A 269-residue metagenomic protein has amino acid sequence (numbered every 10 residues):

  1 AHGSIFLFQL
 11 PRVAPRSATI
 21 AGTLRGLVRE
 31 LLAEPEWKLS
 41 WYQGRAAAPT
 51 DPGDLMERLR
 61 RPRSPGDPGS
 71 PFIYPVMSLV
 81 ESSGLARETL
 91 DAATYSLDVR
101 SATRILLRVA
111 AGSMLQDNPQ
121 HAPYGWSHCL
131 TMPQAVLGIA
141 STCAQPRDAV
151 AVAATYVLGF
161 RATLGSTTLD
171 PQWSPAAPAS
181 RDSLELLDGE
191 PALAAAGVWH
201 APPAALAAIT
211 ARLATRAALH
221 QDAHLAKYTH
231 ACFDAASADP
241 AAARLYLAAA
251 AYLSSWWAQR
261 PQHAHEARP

Functional and structural regions predicted by a protein language model:
A1-P269: Mature, well-folded catalytic/scaffold domains that follow N-terminal targeting or propeptide regions
